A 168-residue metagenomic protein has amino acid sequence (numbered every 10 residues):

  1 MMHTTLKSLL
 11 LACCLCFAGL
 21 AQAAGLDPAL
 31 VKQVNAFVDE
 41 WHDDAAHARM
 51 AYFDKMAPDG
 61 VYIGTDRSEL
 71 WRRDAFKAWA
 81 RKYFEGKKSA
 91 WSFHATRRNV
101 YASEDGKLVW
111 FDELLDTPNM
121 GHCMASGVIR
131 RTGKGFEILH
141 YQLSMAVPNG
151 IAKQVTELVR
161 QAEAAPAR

Functional and structural regions predicted by a protein language model:
M1-L10: Bacterial N-terminal signal peptides that target proteins for export
L15-K55, A152-R168: Short, low-complexity N-terminal intrinsically disordered segments enriched in polar/charged residues
L26, K77-H122: Surface-exposed, charged secondary-structure patches
P28-K32, A46-H47, L70-D74, N119-C123: Soluble non-cytosolic domains of exported or imported proteins
R49-F53, G60, F76, F111 (+2 more regions): Hydrophobic pocket/interface hotspot
A57, D66, E104, E113-T117 (+2 more regions): A mature extracytoplasmic/lumenal domain signature
D59-W71, K82-S89: A short gly/proline-enriched turn/hairpin at secondary-structure junctions
M124-K153: Short beta-strand edge/turn micro-motifs at domain boundaries
